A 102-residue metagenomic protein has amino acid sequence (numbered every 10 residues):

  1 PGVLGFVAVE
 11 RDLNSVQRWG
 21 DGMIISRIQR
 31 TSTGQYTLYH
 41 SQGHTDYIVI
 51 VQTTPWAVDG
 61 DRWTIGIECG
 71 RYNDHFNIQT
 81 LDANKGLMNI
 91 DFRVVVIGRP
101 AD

Functional and structural regions predicted by a protein language model:
P1-Y47, Q52-T64, E68-D102: Extracellular receptor-binding modules and their adjoining Ser/Thr/Gly/Asp/Asn-rich linkers
